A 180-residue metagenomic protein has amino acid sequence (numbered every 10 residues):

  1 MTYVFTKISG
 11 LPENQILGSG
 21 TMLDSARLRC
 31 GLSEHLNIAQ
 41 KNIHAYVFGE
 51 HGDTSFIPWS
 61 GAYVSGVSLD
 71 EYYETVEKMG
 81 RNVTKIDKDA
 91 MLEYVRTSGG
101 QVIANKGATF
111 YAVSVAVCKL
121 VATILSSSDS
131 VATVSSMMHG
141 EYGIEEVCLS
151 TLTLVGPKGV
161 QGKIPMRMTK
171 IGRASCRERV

Functional and structural regions predicted by a protein language model:
M1, L23-D24: Active-site loop->helix "elbow" adjoining a glycine-rich segment at hydrolase catalytic centers
M1-K7: Conserved Class I SAM-dependent methyltransferase catalytic core
S9-Q15, S25-K170, R177: C-terminal substrate-binding/catalytic lobe of Rossmann-fold NAD(P)-dependent dehydrogenases
G18-M22: Conserved beta-strand -> loop -> alpha-helix junction used to position metal-binding or nucleic-acid-contacting
